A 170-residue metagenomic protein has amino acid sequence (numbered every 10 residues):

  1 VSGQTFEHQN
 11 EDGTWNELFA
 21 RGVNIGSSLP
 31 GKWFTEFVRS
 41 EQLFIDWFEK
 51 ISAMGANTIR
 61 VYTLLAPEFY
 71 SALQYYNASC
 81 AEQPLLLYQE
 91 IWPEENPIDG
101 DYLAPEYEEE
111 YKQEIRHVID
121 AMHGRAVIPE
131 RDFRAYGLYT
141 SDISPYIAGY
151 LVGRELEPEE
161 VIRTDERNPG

Functional and structural regions predicted by a protein language model:
V1-A78: Active-site-adjacent substrate/metal-binding segments within catalytic domains of carbohydrate-active enzymes
R60, A78, E82-G170: Active-site region of glycoside hydrolase catalytic domains
